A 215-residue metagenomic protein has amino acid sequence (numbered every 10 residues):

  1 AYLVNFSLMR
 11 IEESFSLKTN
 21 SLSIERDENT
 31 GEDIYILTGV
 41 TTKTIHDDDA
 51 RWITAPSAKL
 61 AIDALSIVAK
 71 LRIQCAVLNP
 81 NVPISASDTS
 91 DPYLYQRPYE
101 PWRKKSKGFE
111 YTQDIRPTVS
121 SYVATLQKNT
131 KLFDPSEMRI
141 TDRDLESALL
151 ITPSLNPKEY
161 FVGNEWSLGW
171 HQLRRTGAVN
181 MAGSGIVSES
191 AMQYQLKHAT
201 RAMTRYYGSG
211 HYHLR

Functional and structural regions predicted by a protein language model:
A1-R215: Extended accessory and catalytic-adjacent subdomains in large enzymes
